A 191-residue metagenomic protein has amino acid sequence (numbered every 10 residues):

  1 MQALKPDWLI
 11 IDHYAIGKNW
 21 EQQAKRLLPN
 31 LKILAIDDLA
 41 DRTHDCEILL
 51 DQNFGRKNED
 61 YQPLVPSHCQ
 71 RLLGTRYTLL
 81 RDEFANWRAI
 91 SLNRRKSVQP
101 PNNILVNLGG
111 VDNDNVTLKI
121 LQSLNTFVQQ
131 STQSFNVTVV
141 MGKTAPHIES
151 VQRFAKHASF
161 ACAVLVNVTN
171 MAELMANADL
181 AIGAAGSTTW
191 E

Functional and structural regions predicted by a protein language model:
M1-S67, R71: Active-site and donor-binding regions of nucleotide-sugar-utilizing enzymes
H13, N53, L108, M141 (+1 more regions): Glycine-rich, N-terminal phosphate-binding loop of Rossmann-like dinucleotide-binding domains
Q23, S123, E191: Short, conserved SAM-binding segment of the class I
N30-I36, D82-A89, C162-V166: Short gly/ser/thr-rich secondary-structure transition/capping motifs
H44-N115, T144, I148-E149: A nucleotide-sugar donor-handling region in carbohydrate enzymes
A89-L180: Donor-nucleotide binding loops and adjacent catalytic segments primarily of GT-B fold Leloir glycosyltransferases
A172, W190-E191: Short alpha-helical segment that forms part of, or immediately flanks, the ligand-binding pocket in carbohydrate-active
L180-I182, T188: Hydrophobic acceptor-binding patch used for acceptor engagement in glycosyltransferases
